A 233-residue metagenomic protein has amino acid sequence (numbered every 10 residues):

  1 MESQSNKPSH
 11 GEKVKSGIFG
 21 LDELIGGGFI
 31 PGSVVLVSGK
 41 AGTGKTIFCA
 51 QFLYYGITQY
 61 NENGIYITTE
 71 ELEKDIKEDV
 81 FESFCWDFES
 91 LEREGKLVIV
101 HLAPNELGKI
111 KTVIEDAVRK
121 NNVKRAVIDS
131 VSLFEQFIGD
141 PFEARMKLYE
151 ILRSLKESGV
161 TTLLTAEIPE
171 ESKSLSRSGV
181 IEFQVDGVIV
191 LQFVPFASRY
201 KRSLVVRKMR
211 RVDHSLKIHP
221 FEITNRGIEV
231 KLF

Functional and structural regions predicted by a protein language model:
M1-H10, S215-F233: C-terminal regions of RecA-like/P-loop NTPase motor modules
S16-G28: Pre-Walker A adenine-sensing motif
L21, V37, G64, I99 (+3 more regions): Conserved RecA-like P-loop NTPase ATPase core
V35-L36, K40-G108: Conserved P-loop
E70-K74, A103-G108, S132-L133, T162 (+4 more regions): Conserved nucleotide-binding/hydrolysis micro-motifs of P-loop NTPases
H101-V160: Phosphate-binding/switch loop-helix module in NTP-utilizing enzymes
E167-R226: Phosphate-binding/switch region of NTP-binding enzymes
